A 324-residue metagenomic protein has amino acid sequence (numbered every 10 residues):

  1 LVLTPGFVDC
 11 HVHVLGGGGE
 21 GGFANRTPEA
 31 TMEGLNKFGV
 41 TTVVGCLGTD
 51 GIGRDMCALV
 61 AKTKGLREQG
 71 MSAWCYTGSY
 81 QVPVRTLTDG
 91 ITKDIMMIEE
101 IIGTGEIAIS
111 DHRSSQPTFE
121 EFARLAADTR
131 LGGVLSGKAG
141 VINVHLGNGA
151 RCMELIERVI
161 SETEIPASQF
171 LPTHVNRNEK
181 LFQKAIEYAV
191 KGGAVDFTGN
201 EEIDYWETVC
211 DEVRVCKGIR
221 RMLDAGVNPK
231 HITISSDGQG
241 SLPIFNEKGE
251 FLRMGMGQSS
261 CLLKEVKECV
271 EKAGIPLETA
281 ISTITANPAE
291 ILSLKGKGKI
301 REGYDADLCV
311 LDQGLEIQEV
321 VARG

Functional and structural regions predicted by a protein language model:
L1, M32, G90-I95, C216-N228: Short amphipathic alpha-helices and their capping/turn segments at secondary-structure boundaries
L1-A61: Metal-associated gating/positioning segment near the N- to mid-region
H11, G39, L66, H145 (+7 more regions): Divalent metal-coordination and catalytic microenvironments
L35, T63-L66, A185-Y188, M222 (+1 more regions): Generic structural signal for hydrophobic
V43-V44, T104, V195: Hydrophobic residues within beta-strands of alpha/beta enzymes
L47-A185: Histidine/acidic-residue-rich, glycine-tolerant segments that coordinate divalent metal ions
A127-F245, F251-L252: Active-site core of metal-dependent hydrolases
D224-Y304, L308-L311: His/Asp/Glu-enriched, well-ordered alpha-helical/loop segment that forms or immediately abuts the divalent-metal
